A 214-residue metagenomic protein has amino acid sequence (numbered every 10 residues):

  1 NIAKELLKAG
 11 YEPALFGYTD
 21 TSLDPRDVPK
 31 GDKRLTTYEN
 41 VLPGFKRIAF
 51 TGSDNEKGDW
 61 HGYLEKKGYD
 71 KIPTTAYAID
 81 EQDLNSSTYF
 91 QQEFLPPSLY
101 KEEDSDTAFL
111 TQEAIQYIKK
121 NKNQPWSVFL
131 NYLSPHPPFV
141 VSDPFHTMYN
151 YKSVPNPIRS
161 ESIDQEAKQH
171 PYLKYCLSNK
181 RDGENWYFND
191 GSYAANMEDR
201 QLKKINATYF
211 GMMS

Functional and structural regions predicted by a protein language model:
N1-Y100: Catalytic-site neighborhoods of secreted/periplasmic enzymes that process anionic sulfate/phosphate groups
D54-N55, D59-Q112, Q116-S214: Active-site-proximal cap/lid insertion segments
